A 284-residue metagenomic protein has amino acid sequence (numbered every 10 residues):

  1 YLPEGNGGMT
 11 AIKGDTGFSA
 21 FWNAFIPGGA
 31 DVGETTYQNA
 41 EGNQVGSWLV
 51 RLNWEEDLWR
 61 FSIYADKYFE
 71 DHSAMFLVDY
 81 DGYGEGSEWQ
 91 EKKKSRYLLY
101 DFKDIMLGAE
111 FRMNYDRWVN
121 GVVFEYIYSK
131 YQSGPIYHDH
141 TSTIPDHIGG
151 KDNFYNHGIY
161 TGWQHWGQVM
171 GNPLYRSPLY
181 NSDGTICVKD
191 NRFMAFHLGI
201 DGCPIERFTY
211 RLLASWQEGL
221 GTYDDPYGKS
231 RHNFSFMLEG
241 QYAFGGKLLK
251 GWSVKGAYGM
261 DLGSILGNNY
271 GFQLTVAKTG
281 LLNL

Functional and structural regions predicted by a protein language model:
Y1-H138, F196-L198, W216-Y223, K229-R231 (+2 more regions): Signature for the C-terminal beta-barrel architecture of outer-membrane proteins
E55-L58, M113-D116, Y128, G202-F208 (+2 more regions): Outer-membrane beta-barrel strand-turn architecture
F69-S73, N114, K189-F193, G228-N233 (+1 more regions): Solvent-exposed loop/turn segments connecting transmembrane beta-strands in outer-membrane beta-barrel proteins
M106, G121, F193, C203-I205 (+1 more regions): Subset of outer-membrane beta-barrel
Y131-T222: C-terminal structural cap/anchor segments
A243, A257-L262: Membrane-helix boundary connector in multi-pass membrane proteins
N268-L284: Outer-membrane beta-barrel "beta-signal"
